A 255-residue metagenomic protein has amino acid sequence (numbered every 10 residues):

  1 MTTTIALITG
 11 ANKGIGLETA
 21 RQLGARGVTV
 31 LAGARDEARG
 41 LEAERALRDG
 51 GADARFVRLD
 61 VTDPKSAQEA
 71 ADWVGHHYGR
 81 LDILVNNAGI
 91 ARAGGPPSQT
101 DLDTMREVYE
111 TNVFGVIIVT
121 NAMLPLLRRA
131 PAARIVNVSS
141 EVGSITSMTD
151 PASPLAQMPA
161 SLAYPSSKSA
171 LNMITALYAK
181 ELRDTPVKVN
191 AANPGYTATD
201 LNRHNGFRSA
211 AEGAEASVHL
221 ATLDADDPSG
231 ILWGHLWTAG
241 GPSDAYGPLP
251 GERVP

Functional and structural regions predicted by a protein language model:
T2-L31: Canonical Rossmann dinucleotide-binding motif of NAD(H)/NADP(H)-dependent dehydrogenases/reductases, specifically
R26-E42: Conserved glycine-rich Rossmann-like NAD(P)H-binding loop of the short-chain dehydrogenase/reductase
E37, V57-E69: The beta1-alpha1 cofactor-binding region of Rossmann-like NAD(H)/NADP(H)-dependent oxidoreductases
A52-D53, W73-N86, R92-A93: A glycine-rich helix->loop->beta "capping" turn within Rossmann-like NAD(P)(H)-dependent oxidoreductase domains
V85, V119-M123, L127, I174-T175 (+1 more regions): Hydrophobic positions on the long internal alpha-helix of Rossmann-like NAD(P)-dependent oxidoreductase domains
I90, G94, S98-Y109, R128-D184: Catalytic loop of short-chain dehydrogenase/reductase
S169, D184, A191-A192, T199 (+1 more regions): C-terminal helical subdomain
